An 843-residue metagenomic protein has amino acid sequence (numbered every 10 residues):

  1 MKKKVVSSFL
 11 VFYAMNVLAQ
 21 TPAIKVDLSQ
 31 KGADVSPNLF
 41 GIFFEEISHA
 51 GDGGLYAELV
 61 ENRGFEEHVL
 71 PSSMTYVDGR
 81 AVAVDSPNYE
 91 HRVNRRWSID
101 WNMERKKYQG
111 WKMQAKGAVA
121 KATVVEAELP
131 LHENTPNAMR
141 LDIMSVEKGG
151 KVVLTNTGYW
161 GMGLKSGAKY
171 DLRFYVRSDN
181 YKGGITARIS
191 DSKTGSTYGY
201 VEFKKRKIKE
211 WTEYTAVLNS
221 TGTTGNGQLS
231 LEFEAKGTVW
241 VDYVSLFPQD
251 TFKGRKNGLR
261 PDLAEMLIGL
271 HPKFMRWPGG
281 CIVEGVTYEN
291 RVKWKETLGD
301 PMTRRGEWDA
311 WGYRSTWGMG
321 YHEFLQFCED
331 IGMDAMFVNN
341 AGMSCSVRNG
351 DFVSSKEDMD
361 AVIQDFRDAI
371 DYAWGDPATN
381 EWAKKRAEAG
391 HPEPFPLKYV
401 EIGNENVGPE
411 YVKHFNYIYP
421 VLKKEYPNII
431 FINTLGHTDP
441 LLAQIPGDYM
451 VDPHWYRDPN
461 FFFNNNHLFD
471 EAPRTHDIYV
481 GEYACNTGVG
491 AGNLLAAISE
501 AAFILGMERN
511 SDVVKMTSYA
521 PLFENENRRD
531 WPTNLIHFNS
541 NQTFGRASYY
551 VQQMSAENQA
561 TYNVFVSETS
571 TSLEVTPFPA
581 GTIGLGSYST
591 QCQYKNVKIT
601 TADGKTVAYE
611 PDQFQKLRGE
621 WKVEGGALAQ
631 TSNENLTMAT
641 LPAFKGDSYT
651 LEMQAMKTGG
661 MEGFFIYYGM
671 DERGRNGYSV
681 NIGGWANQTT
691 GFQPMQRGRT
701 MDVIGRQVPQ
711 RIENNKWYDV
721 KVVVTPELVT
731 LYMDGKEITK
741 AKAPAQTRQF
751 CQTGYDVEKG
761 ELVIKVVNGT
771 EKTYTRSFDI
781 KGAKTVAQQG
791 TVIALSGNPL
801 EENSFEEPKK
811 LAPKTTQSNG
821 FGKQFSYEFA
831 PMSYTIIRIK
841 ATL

Functional and structural regions predicted by a protein language model:
I24-G117, G254-G280, F565-V623: Extracellular carbohydrate-recognition regions
I42, S73-R140, V283-Y321, R348-Q364 (+1 more regions): Aromatic- and acidic-residue-enriched carbohydrate-binding clefts of CAZyme catalytic domains
E61-H68, M103, T155-I185, T212-N219 (+5 more regions): Extra-cytoplasmic beta-strand recognition segments
K148-G269: Extended acidic/polar, glycine-enriched regions that form or flank non-catalytic beta-rich accessory modules
Q326-F327, Y419-F431, L442, Y449-N558 (+2 more regions): Catalytic-core region of carbohydrate-active enzymes that cleave or remodel glycosidic bonds
T571-Q746: Extracellular glycan-recognition regions
Q749-V786, V792, T835-I836: Carbohydrate-binding surface patches
T785-Y827: Acidic, Ser/Thr/Pro-rich beta/coil linker or hinge segments at domain junctions
